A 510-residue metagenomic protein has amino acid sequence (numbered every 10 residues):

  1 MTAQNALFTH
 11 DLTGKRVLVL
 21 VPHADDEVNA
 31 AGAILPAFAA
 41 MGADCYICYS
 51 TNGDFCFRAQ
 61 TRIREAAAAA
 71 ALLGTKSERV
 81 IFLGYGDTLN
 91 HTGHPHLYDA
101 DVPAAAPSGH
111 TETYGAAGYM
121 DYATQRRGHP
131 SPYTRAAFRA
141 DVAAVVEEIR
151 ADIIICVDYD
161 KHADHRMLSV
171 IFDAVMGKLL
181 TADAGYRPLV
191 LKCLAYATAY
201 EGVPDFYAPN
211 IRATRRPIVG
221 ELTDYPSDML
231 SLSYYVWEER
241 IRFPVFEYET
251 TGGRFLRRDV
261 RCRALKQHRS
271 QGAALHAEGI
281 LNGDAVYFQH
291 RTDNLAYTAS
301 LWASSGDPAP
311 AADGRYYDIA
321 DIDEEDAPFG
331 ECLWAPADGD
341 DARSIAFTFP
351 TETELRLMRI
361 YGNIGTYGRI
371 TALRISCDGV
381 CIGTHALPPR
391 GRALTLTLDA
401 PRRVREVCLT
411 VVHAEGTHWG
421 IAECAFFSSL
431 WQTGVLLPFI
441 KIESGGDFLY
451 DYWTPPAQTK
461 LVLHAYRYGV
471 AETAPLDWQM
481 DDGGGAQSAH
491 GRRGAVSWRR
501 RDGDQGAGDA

Functional and structural regions predicted by a protein language model:
T2-G185: Active-site beta-strand->loop->alpha-helix modules in alpha/beta enzyme cores, enriched in Gly/His/Asp(Glu)
T2-Q4, D11, T92-P132, A140-A144 (+1 more regions): C-terminal accessory domains and tails appended to enzymatic cores
D293-E324: Predominantly extracellular/luminal regions of secreted and cell-surface proteins, especially disulfide-bonded
D326-G383, L387-G434: Aromatic, loop-rich ligand-recognition surfaces of beta-strand-rich domains
A400-R403, A495-D502: Surface-exposed, short loops/turns at beta-strand junctions within beta-sandwich domains
L436-T473: Solvent-exposed, low-complexity, repeat-rich "mucin-like" stalks and linkers
F448-Y450, A471, Q479-W498: Low-complexity "stalk/linker" and mucin-like segments enriched in Ser/Thr/Pro/Ala/Gly
R501-A510: Append "Rare intracellular matches occur via the same short Y/T/C beta-strand/loop motifs
